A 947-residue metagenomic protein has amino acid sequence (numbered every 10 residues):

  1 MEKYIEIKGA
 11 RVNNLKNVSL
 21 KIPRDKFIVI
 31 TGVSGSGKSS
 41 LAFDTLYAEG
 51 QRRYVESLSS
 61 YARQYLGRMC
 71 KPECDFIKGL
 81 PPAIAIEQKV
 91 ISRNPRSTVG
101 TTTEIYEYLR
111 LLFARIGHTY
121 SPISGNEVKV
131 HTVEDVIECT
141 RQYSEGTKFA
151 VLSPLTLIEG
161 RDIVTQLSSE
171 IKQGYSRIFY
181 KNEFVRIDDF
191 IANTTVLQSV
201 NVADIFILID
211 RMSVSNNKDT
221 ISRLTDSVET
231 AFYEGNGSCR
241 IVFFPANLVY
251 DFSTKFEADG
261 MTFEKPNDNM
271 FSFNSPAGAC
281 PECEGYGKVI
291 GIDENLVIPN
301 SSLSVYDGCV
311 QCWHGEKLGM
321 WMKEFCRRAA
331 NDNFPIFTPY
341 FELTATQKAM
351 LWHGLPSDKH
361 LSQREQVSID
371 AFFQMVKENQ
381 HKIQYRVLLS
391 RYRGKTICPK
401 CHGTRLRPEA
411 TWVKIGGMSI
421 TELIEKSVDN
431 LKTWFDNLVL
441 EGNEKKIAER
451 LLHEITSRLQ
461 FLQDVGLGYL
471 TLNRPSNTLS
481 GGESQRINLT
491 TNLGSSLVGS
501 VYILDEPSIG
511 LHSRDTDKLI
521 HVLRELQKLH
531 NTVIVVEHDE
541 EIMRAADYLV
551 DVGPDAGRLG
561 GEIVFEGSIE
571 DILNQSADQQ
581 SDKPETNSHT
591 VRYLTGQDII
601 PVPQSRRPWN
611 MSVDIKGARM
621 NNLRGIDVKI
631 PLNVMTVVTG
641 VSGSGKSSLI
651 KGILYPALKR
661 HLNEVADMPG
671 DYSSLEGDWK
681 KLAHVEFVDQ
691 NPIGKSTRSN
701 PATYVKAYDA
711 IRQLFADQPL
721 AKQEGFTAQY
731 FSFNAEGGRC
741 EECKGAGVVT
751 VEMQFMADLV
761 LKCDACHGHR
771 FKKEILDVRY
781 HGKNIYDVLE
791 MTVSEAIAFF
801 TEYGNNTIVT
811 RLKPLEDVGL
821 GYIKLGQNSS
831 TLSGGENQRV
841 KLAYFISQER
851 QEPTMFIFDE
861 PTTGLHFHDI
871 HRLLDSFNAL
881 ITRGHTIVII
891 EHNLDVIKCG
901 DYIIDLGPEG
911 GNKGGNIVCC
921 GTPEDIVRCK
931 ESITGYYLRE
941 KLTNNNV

Functional and structural regions predicted by a protein language model:
M1-V947: Conserved phosphate-binding elements of NTP-dependent enzyme cores
